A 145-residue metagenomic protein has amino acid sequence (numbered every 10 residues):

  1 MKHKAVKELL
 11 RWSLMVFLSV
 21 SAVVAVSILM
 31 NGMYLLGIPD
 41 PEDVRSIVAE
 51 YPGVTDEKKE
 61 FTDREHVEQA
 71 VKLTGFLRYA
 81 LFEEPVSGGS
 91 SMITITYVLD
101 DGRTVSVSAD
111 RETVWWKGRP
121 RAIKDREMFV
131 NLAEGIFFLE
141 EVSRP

Functional and structural regions predicted by a protein language model:
K2-P145: Function-determining sites in protein domains
